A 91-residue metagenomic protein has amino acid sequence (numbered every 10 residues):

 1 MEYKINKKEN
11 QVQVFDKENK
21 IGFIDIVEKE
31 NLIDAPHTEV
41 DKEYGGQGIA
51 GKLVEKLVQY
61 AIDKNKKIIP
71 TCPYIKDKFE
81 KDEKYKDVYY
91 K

Functional and structural regions predicted by a protein language model:
M1-I5: Conserved N-terminal entry element of GNAT/NAT acetyltransferase domains
N6-K8, K29: Structural motif
N10-I21: Conserved beta-hairpin
Q13, L32-D34: General beta-strand recognition
N19-V27, D34: Conserved beta-strand in the GNAT
T38-G45: A short, internal acetyl-CoA/4′-phosphopantetheine-binding micro-motif in the GNAT/acyltransferase core
G46-L57: Conserved acetyl-CoA-binding loop-helix of GNAT-fold acetyltransferases
Y60-K91: C-terminal structural segments of small proteins and small subunits
